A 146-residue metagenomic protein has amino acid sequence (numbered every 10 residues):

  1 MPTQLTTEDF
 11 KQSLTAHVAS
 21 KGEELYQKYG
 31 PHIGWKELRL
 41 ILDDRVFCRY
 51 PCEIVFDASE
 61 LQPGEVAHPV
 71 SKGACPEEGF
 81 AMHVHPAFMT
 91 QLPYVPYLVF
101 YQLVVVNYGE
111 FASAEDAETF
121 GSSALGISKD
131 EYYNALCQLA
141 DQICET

Functional and structural regions predicted by a protein language model:
M1-E65: A metal-dependent hydrolase signature that marks the N-terminal structural subdomain at the beginning of catalytic folds
D9-F10, V105, G109, S123: Acidic, metal/ion-handling microdomains and their immediate structural contexts
Y26, G30, P86-Q91, Y108-A112: Short acidic, glycine/proline-enriched loop segments that cap or flank alpha-helices
V55-L92: Active-site scaffold of zinc-dependent metalloenzymes
M89, P93-Y94, A124-S128: Short, contiguous hydrophobic alpha-helices characteristic of membrane insertion segments
P93-G109, A117: Active-site recognition of the HExxH zinc-binding catalytic motif
F111-T146: Post-HExxH zinc-binding segment in Zn-dependent metallohydrolases
